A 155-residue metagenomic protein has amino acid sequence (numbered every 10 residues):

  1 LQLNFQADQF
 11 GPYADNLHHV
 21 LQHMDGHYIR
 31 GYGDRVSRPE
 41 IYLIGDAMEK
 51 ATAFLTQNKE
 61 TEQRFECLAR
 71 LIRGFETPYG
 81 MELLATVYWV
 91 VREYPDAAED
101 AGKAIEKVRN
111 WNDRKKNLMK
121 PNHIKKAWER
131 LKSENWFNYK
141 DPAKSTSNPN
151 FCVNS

Functional and structural regions predicted by a protein language model:
L1-S155: Domain-edge interaction signal
